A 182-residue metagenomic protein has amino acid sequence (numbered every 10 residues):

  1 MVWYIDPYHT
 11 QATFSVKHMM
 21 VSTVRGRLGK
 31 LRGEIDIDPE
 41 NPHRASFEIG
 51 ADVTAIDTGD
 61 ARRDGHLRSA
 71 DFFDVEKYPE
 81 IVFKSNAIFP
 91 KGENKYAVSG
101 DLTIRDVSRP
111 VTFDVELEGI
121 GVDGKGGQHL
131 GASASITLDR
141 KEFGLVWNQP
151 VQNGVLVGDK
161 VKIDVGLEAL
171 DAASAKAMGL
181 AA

Functional and structural regions predicted by a protein language model:
M1-A182: Low-complexity, acidic/polar, glycine-enriched regions of mature
